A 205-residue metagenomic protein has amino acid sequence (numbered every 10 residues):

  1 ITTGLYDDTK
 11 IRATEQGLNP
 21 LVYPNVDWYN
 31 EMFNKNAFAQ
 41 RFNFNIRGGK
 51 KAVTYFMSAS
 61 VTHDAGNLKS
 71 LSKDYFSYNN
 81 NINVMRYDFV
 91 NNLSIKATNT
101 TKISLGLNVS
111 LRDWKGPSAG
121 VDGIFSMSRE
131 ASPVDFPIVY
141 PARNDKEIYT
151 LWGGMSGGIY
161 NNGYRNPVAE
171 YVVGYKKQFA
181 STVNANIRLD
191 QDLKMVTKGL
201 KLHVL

Functional and structural regions predicted by a protein language model:
I1-L18, A119-G120: Conserved small-residue
P20-S60, D64-L68, N80-G163, K176-Q178: Flexible loop and strand-edge segments within Gram-negative outer membrane beta-barrel domains
N43, V90, N184-N186, D190: Membrane-embedded beta-strand positions in outer-membrane beta-barrel channels/transporters
T54, K102, A180-T182, T197-H203: Outer-membrane beta-barrel architecture
M57, L105, I187, L202-V204: Membrane-embedded beta-strand positions of outer-membrane beta-barrel proteins
N67-Y75: Short acidic, glycine/proline-rich loop/turn micro-motifs
V90, A97, R188, K201-H203: Transmembrane beta-barrel domains of bacterial outer-membrane proteins
Y171-Y175: Individual transmembrane alpha-helix segments
